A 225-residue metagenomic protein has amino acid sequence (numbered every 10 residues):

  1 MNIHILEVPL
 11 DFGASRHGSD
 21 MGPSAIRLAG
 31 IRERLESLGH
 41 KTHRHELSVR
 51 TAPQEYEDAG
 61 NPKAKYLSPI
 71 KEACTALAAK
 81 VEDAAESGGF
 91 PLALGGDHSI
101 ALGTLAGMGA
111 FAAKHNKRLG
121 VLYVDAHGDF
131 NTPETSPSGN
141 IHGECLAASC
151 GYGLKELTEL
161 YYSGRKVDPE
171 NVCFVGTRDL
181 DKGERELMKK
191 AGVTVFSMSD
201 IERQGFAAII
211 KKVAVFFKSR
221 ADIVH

Functional and structural regions predicted by a protein language model:
N2-H225: Conserved alpha-helical scaffold segments that buttress catalytic/binding sites
